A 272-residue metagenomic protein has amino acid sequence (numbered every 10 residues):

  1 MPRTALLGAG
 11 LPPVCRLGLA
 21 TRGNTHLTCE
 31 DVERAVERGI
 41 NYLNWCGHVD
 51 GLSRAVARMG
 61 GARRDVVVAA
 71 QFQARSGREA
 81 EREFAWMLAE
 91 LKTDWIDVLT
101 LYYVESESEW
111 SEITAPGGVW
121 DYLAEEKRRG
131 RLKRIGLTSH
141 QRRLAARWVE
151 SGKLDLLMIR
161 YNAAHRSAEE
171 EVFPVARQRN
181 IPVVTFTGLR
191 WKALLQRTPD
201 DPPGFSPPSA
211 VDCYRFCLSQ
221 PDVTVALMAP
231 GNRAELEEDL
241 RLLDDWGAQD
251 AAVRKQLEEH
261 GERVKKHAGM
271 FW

Functional and structural regions predicted by a protein language model:
M1-V66: N-terminal binding-site loop/beta-alpha segment at the start of enzyme catalytic domains that lines or forms
L6, V14-G18, N41-Y42, D65-A69 (+5 more regions): Structural preference for beta-strand elements that scaffold enzyme active sites
L7, R34-E37, N41, E150-S151 (+2 more regions): Structured C-terminal cap/extension of enzyme domains
C15-L27, A69-E79, E107-S111, T198-P207: Active-site mouth loops of central-metabolism enzymes
G23, S53, R78-N162, S167-E171 (+1 more regions): Glycine/proline-rich, positively charged, aromatic-decorated active-site loop/lid region on the catalytic face
G47-V49, F72-A74, I159-R166, G188-R190 (+1 more regions): Short, acidic/turn-prone active-site loops that include or flank metal/cofactor- and phosphate-binding residues
S53-A57, G61-A70, P116-G117, K133-R134 (+2 more regions): Short acidic, glycine/proline-enriched helix-loop-strand junctions
